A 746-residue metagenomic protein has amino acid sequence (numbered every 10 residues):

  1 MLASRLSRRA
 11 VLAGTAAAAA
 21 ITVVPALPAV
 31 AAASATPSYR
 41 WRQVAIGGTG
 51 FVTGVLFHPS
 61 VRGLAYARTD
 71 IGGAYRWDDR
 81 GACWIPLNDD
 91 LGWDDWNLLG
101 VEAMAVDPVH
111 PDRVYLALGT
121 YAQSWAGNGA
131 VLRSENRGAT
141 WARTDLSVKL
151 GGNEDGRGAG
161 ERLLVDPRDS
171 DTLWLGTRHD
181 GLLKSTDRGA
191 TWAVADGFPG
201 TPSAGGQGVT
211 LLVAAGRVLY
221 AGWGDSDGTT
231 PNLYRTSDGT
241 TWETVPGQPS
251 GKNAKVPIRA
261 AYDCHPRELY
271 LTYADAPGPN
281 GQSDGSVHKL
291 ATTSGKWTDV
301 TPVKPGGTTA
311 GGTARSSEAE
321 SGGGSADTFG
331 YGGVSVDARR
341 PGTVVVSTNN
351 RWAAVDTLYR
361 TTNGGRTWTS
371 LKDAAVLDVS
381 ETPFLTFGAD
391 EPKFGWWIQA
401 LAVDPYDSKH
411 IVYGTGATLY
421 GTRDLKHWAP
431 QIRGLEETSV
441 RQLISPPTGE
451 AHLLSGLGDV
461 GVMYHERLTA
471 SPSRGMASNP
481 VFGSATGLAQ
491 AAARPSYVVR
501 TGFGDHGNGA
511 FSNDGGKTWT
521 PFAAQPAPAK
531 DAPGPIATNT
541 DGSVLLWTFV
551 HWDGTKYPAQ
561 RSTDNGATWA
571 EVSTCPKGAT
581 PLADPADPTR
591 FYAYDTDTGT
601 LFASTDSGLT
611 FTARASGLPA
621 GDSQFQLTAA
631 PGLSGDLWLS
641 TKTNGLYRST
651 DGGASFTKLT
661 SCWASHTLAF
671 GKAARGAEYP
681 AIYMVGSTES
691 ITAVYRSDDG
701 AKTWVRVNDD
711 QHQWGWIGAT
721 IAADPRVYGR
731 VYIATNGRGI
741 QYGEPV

Functional and structural regions predicted by a protein language model:
M1-L6, A10-A26, V30: N-terminal secretory signal peptides
A45-G72: Beta-strand-rich domains and repeat architectures in extracellular enzymes and scaffolds, especially beta-propellers
V52-G54, L98-A103, R157-R162, Q207-V209 (+6 more regions): Signature of short aromatic-glycine-proline-rich micro-motifs recurring in repeat-based ectodomains
G72-G73, T120-S124, D180-G181, D225-G228 (+9 more regions): Short glycine/acidic-enriched loop and turn motifs that connect beta-strands
W77-D78, S134-E135, S185-T186, R235-T236 (+11 more regions): Conserved Ser/Thr-centered positions that define the repeating blades of beta-propeller domains
D90-D94, L146-E154, P199-P202, P249-S250 (+3 more regions): Surface-exposed loop and turn segments in beta-propeller and other repeat-based domains that flank or scaffold
G434-V440, F482-G483, C662-T667, W704-A723: Conserved blade-ending motifs and adjacent loop-strand segments that build the rim/top face of beta-propeller domains
W716-V746: Blade-level signature of beta-propeller repeat domains, shared across WD40, Kelch, NHL, RCC1 and BNR/Asp-box propellers
